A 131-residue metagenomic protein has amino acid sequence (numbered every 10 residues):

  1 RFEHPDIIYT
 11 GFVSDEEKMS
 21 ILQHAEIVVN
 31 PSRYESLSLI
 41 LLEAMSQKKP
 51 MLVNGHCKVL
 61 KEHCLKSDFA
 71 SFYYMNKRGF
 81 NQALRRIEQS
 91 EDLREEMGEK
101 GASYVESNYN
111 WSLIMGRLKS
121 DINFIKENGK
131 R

Functional and structural regions predicted by a protein language model:
R1-V13: Nucleotide-activated donor-binding/catalytic signature segment of Leloir-type glycosyltransferases, i.e., the conserved
F12-V13, S20-A25: Short alpha-helical donor nucleotide-sugar binding micro-motif in glycosyltransferases
V28-V29: A short hydrophobic beta-strand element within the catalytic core of glycosyltransferases that build diverse glycans
R33: Aromatic "clamp/platform" in nucleotide-sugar-dependent glycosyltransferases that forms part of the donor/acceptor
P50-N54: Short hydrophobic beta-strand element within catalytic cores of glycosyltransferases and related nucleotide-activated
H56-S67, S71-F72: Short acidic/histidine- and often glycine-rich active-site loop of Leloir-type glycosyltransferases that engages
S67-R78, R86-E91: Conserved acidic donor-binding segment of nucleotide-sugar-dependent glycosyltransferases
W111-R131: C-terminal alpha-helical cap of glycosyltransferases
